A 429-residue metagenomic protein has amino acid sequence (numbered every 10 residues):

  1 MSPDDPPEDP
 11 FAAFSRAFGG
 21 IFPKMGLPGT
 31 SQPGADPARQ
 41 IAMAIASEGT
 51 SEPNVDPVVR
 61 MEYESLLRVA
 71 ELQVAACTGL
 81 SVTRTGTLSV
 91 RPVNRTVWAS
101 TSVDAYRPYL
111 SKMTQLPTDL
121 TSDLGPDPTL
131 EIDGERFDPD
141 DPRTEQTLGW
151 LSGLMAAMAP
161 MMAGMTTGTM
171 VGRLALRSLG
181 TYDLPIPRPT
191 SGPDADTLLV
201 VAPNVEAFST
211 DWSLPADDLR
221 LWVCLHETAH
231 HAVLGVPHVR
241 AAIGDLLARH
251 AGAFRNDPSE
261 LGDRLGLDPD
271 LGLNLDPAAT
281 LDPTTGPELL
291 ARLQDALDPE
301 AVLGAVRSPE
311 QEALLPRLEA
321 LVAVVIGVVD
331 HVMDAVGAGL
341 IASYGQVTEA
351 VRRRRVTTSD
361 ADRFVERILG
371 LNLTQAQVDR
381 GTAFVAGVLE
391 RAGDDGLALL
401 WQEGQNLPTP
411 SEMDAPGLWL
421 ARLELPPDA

Functional and structural regions predicted by a protein language model:
M1-D119, D379, R391-A429: N-terminal low-structure segments adjacent to metalloprotease catalytic domains across cellular compartments
L27-T50, R107-L148, L293-L303, T357: Short, compositionally biased low-complexity segments
Y63-P203: Auxiliary, metal-adjacent structural segments of Zn-dependent hydrolase domains
M161-Y182, V233-L303, P309-I341: Post-HExxH zinc-binding segment in Zn-dependent metallohydrolases
A195-N204, L297-V306: Active-site-adjacent bridging/hinge elements
V205-V223: Short pre-active-site segment immediately N-terminal to the catalytic Zn-binding motif
L219-H238, V385: Active-site recognition of the HExxH zinc-binding catalytic motif
P299-A429: Pan-zinc metallopeptidase signature
